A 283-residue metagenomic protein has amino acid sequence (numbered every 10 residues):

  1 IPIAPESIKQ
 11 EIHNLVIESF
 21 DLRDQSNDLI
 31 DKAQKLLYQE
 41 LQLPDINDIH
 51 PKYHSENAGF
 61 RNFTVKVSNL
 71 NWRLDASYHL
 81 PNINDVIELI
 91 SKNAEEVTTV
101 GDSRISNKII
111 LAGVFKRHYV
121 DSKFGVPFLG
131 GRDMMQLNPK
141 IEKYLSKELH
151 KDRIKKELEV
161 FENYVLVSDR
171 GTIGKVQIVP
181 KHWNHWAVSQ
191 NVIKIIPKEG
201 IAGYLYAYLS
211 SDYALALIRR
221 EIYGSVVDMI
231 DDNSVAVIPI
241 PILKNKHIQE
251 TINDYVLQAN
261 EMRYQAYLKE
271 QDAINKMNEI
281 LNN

Functional and structural regions predicted by a protein language model:
I1, S7, M135, K140 (+2 more regions): Basic, amphipathic alpha-helical recognition segments used for DNA target recognition
A4-F115, K246-N283: Non-catalytic DNA-recognition/assembly elements of restriction-modification systems
G101-R117, R132-E162: Sequence-specific dsDNA recognition surfaces
K123-V126, E162-Y164, N191: Short, surface-exposed beta-edge/turn micro-motifs
V167-S168: A generic structural signal for residues embedded in beta-strands
G171-K175: Short, charged beta-turn/beta-strand-edge "cap" motif at the junction between a beta-strand and an adjacent loop
I178: A short, polar/charged loop-to-alpha-helix boundary motif
